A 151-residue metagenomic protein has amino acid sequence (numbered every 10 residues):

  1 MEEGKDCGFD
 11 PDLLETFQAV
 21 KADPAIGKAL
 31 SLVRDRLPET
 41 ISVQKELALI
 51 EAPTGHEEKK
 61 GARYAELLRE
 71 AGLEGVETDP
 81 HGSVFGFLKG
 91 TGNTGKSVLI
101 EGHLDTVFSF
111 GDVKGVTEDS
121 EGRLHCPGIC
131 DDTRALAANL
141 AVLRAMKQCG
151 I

Functional and structural regions predicted by a protein language model:
M1-L49: N-terminal hydrophobic or amphipathic helices/low-complexity stretches enriched in small/hydrophobic/Pro/Gly
R36, E57, A135: Charged, low-complexity surface patches
S42-V43, E57, D105, D131: Acidic active-site catalytic centers that drive phospho-/nucleotidyl reactions and related ester hydrolyses
V43-E46, A52-T94, G115-E118: A non-catalytic alpha/beta surface segment that caps or lines the substrate-entry region of metallo-dependent hydrolase
T94-I151: Active-site metal-coordination/substrate-binding segment of hydrolases, especially metallo-dependent peptidases
